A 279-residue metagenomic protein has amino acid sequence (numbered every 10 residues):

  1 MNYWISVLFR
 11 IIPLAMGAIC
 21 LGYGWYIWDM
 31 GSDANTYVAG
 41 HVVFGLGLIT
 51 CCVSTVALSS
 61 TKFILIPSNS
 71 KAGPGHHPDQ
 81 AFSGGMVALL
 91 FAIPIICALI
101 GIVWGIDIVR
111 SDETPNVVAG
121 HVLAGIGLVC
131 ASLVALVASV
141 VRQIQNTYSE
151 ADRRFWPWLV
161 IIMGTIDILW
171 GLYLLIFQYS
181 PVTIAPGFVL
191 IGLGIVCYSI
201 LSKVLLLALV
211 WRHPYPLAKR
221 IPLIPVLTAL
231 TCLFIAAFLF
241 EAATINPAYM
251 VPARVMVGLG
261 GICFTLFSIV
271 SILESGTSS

Functional and structural regions predicted by a protein language model:
M1, I272-S279: Short, charged juxtamembrane terminal tails flanking transmembrane helices
S6-W28, A39-I64, S83-V109, V117-Q143 (+4 more regions): Alpha-helical transmembrane segments and immediately adjacent membrane-interfacial amphipathic helices
I66-D79, H213-Y215: Membrane-interfacial, low-structure loops and terminal tails that flank and connect transmembrane helices in multi-pass
Y148-A151, P214-P216: Short juxtamembrane and helix-loop transition motifs at transmembrane-helix boundaries in membrane proteins
